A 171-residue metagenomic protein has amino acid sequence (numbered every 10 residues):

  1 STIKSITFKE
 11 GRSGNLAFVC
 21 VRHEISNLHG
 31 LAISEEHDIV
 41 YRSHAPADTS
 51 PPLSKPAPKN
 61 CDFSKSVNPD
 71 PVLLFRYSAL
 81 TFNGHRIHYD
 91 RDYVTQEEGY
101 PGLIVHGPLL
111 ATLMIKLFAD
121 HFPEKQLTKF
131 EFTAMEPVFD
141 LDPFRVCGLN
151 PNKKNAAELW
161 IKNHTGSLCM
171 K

Functional and structural regions predicted by a protein language model:
T2-P69, P137-L141, C147-K171: HotDog/MaoC-like acyl-thioester-processing domains
D38-V105, A119: Catalytic strand-loop segment that frames the active site of acyl-thioester-processing enzymes
H88, V94-C169: Catalytic-pocket segment enriched in acidic/His residues
